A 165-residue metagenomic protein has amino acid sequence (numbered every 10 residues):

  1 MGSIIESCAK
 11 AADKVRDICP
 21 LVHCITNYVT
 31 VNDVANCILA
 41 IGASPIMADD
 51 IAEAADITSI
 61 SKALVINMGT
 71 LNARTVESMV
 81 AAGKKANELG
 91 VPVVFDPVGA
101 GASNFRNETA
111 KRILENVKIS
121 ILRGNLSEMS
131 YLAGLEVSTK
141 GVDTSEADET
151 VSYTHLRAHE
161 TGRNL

Functional and structural regions predicted by a protein language model:
G2-F95: Conserved N-terminal subdomain of the carbohydrate kinase-like
D33, Y131-L132, N164: Phosphate- and divalent-cation-binding pockets in alpha/beta enzyme and binding domains that engage nucleotide-derived
A55-R157: Glycine-rich phosphate/dinucleotide-binding loop and adjoining beta-alpha-beta core of small-molecule
H155-A158, G162-L165: Single conserved hydrophobic/aromatic residue that forms the stacking wall/gate of nucleotide- or nucleobase-binding
